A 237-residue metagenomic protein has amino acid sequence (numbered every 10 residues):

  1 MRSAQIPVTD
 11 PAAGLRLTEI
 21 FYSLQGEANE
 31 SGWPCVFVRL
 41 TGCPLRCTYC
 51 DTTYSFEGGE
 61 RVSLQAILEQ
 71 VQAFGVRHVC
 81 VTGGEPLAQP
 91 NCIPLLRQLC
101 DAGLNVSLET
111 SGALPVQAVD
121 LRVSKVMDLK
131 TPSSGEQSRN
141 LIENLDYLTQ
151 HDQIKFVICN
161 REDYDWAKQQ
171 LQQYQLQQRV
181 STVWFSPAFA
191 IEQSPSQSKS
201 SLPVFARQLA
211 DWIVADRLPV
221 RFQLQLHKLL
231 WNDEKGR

Functional and structural regions predicted by a protein language model:
M1-L40, P44-G58, F74-G75, K228 (+1 more regions): N-terminal [4Fe-4S]-dependent radical SAM core
S3, L15, P34-C35, L45-S124: Conserved Radical SAM active-site core
Q25, L68-Q72, Q172: Generic structural signal for well-ordered alpha-helical scaffold segments
N29, C50, G59-V62, V79 (+4 more regions): Short linear functional motifs in flexible/disordered or boundary regions
T41, G83, I158: Conserved residues at beta->alpha junctions
L87-R237: Conserved AdoMet/S-adenosylmethionine-binding subsite of the radical SAM
